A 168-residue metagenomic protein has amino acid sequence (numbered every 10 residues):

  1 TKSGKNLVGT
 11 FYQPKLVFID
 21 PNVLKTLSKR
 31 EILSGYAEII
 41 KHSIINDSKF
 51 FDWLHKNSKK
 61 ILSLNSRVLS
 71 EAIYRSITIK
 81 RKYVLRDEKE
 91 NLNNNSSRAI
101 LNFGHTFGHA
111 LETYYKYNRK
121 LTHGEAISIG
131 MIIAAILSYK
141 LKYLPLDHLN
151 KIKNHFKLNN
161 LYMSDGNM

Functional and structural regions predicted by a protein language model:
T1-K59: A glycine/threonine-rich phosphate-anchoring loop and its flanking beta-alpha core in nucleotide/phosphate-binding
K56-N167: Active-site segments that bind and position negatively charged phosphate/pyrophosphate groups
